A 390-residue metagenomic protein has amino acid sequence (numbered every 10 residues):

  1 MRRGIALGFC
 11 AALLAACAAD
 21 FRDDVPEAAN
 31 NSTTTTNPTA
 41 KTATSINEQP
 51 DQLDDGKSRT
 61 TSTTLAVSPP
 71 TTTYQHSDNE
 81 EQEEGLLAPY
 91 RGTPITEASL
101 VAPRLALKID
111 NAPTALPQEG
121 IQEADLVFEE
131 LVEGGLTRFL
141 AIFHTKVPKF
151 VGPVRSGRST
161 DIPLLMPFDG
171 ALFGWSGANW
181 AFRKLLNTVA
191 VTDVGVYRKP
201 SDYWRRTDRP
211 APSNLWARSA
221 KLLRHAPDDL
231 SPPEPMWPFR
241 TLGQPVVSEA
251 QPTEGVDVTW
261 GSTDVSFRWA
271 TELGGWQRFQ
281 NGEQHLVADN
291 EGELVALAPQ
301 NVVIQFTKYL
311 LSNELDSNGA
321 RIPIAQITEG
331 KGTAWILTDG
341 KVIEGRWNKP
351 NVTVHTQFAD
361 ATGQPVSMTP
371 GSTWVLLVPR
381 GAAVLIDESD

Functional and structural regions predicted by a protein language model:
M1-R2, A40, G56-S58, A217 (+2 more regions): Short, intrinsically disordered low-complexity segments
R2-G8: Sec-dependent signal peptide recognition, specifically the positively charged N-region followed immediately by
L14-A16: C-terminal motif of bacterial Sec signal peptides marking the signal peptidase cleavage site
A18-F21: Bacterial signal peptide processing site
N31-Y74: Extracellular mucin-like PTS domains
L65, Y74-L126, E133-D390: A surface/extracellular/periplasmic glyco- and lipid-processing/surface-interacting theme
